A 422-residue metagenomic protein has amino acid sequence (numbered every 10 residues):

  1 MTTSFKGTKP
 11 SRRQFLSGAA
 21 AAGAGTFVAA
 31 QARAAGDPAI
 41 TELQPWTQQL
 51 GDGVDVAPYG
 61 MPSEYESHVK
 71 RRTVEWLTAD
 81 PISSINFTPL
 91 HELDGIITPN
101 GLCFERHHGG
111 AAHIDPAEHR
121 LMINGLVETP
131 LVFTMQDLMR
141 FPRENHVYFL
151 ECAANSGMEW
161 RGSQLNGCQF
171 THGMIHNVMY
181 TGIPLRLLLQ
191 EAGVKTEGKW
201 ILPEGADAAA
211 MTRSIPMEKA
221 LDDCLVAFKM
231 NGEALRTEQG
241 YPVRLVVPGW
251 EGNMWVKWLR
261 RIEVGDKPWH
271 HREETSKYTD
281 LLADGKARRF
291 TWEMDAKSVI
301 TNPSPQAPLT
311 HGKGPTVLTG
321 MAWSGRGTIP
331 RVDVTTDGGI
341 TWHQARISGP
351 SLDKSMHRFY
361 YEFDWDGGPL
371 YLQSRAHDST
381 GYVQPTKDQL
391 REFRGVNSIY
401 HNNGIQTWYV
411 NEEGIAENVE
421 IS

Functional and structural regions predicted by a protein language model:
M1-Q14, A21, V28-A29: N-terminal secretory signal peptides
M1-T2, G7, G25, W46 (+2 more regions): Intrinsically disordered/low-complexity terminal segments and short unstructured peptides
S17-G18, L77: Intrinsically disordered, low-complexity segments enriched in polar/charged small residues
A19-A20, E251: Enrichment for repetitive, rod-forming helical segments
A24-G25, V194: A generic secondary-structure boundary signal that marks alpha-helix termini
Q31-R33: Sec/Tat signal peptide C-region and signal peptidase I cleavage site
A35-S422: Structured, non-membrane catalytic/scaffold regions adjacent to prosthetic-group chemistry
